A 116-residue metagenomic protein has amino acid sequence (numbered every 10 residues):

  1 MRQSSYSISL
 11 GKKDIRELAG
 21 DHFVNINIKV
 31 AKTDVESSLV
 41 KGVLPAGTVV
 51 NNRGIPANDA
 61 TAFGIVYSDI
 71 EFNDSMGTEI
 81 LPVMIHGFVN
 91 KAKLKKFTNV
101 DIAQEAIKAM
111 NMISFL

Functional and structural regions predicted by a protein language model:
M1-L116: Surface-exposed, low-hydrophobicity beta-strand/loop segments enriched in small/polar/acidic residues
